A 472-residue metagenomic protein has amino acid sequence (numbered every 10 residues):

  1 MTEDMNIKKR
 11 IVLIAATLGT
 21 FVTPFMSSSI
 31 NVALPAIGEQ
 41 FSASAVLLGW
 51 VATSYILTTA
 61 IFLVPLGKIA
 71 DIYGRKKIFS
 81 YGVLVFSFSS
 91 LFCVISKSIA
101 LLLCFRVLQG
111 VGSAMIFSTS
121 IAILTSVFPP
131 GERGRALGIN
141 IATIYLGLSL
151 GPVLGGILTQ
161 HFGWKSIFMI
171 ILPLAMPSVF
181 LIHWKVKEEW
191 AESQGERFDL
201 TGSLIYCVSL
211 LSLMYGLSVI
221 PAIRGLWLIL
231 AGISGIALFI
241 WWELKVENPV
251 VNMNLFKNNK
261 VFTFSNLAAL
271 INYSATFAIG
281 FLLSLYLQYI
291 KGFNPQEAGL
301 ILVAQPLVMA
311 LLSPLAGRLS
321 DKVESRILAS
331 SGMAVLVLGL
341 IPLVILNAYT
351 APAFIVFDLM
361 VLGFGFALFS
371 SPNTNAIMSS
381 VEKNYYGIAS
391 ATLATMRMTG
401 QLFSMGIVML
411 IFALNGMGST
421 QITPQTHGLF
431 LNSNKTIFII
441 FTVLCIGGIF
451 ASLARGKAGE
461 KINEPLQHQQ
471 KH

Functional and structural regions predicted by a protein language model:
M1-K8, R455-H472: Intrinsic disorder in cytosolic terminal tails and internal cytosolic loops of multi-pass membrane transporters
I11-L48, A52, I61-L63, I279-S284: Extracytoplasmic
L13-L18, V22, I30-V32, T143 (+4 more regions): 12-transmembrane solute porter fold
P24, S28, V94, G110-S118 (+3 more regions): Small-residue-rich segments within alpha-helical transmembrane domains of MFS-like 12-TM solute carriers
S42-G49, G138, P295-L300, A391: Small-residue hotspots at the loop-to-helix junctions and early N-terminal turns of transmembrane alpha-helices
T53-G67, F117-I121, V303-A316: Central cavity-lining transmembrane alpha-helices of secondary-active solute carriers, predominantly the Major
G67-T201: Helix-loop-helix hairpins in multi-pass membrane proteins, especially solute transporters
Q160-L267, I301: Hydrophobic transmembrane-helix bundles of small-molecule transporters
